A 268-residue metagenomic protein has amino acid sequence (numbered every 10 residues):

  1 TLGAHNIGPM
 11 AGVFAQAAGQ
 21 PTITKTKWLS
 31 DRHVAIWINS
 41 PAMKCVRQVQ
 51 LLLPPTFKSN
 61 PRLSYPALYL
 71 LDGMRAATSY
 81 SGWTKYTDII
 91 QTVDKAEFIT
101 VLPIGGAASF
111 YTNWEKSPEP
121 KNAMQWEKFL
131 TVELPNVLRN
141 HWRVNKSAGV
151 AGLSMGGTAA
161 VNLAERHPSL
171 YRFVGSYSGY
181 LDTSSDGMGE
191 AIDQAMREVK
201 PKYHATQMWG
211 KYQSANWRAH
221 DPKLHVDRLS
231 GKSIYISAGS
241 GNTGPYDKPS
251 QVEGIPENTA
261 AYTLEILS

Functional and structural regions predicted by a protein language model:
T1-S268: Non-catalytic cap/lid and distal C-terminal segments of serine-dependent acyl enzymes
